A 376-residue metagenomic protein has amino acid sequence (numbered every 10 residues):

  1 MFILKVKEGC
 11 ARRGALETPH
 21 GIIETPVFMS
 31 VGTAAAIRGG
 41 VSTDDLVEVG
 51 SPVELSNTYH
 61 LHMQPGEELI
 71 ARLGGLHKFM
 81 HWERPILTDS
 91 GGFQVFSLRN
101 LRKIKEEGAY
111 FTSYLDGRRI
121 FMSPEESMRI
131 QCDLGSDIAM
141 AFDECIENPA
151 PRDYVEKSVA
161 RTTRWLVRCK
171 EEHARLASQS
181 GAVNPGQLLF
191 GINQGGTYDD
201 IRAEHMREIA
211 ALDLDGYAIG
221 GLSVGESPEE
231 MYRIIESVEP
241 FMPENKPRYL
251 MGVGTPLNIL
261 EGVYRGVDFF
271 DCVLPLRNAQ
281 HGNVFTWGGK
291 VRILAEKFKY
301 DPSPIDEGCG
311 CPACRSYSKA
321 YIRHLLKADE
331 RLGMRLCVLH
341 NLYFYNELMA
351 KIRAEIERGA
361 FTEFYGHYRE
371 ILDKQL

Functional and structural regions predicted by a protein language model:
M1-A15, I23-G32, G39-G40, D143-P149 (+1 more regions): C-terminal extensions of enzymes
M1-V183, E296-K299: Non-catalytic, usually N-terminal nucleic-acid engagement modules in DNA/RNA processing proteins
G21, E54, D89, Q131 (+5 more regions): Conserved, mostly hydrophobic/aromatic
E126, I130, L134, K157-R168 (+5 more regions): A non-catalytic, amphipathic alpha-helix used as a structural packing/dimerization or gating element in enzyme scaffolds
S136, V167, E171-A174, P240-P243 (+4 more regions): Generic secondary-structure signature for well-ordered alpha-helical cores
N148-P151, E156, G216-L222, R331-M334: Glycine- and acidic
T163, E172, L176-S178, Q187-I305: Glycine-rich phosphate/ribose-binding loops and adjacent secondary-structure elements that form binding surfaces
E172-P185, K246, I352-F364: Surface-exposed helix-capping loop/turn segments at secondary-structure junctions
